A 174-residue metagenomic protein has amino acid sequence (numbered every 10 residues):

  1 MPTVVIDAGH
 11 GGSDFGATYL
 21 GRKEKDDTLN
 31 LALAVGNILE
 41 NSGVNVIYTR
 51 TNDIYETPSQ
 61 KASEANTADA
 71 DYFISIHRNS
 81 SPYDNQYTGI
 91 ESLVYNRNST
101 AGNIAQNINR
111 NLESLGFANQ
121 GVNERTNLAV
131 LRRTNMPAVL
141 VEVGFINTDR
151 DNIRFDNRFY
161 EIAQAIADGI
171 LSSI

Functional and structural regions predicted by a protein language model:
M1-Y19, I74: Catalytic-core environment of secreted peptidases
G16-N30: Glycine- and acidic-residue-enriched helix-capping/strand-helix junction motifs
D26-I174: Active-site-proximal helix/loop segments of hydrolytic enzymes
